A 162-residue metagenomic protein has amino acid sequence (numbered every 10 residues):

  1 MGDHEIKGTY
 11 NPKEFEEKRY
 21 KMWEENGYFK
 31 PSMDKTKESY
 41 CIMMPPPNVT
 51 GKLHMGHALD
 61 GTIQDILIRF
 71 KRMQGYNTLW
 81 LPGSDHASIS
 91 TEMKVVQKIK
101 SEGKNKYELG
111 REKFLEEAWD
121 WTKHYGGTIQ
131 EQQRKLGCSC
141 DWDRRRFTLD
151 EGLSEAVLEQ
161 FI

Functional and structural regions predicted by a protein language model:
M1-I162: N-terminal, positively charged nucleic-acid-binding surface of large information/translation enzymes
